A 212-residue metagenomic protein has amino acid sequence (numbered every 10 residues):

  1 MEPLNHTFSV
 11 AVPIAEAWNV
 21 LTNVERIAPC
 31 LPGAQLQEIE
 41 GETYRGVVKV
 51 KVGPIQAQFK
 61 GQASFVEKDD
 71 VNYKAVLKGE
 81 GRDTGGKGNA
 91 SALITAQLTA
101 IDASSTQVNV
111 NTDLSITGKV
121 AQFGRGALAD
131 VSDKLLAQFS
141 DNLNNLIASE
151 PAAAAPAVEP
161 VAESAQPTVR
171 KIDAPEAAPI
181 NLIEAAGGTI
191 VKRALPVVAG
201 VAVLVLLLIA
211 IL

Functional and structural regions predicted by a protein language model:
M1-T43, K51-G53, T168, I190-L212: Hydrophobic ligand-binding cavity/cleft-lining segments
M1-T7, T43-R45, Q58-K60, L93 (+1 more regions): Intrinsic-disorder/low-complexity, polar/charged segments enriched in Ser/Thr/Lys/Arg/Asp/Glu/Gln
A15, K119-V158: A conserved amphipathic terminal alpha-helix motif
A17-W18, I27, G46, F65 (+2 more regions): Hydrophobic pocket/interface hotspot
I39-G81: Glycine-rich portal/gate segments that line the openings of hydrophobic small-molecule binding cavities
E67, G81-D130: Beta-strand/loop substructures that line and gate deep hydrophobic ligand-binding cavities in soluble
S149-L212: Charge-rich (especially acidic), low-complexity segments
